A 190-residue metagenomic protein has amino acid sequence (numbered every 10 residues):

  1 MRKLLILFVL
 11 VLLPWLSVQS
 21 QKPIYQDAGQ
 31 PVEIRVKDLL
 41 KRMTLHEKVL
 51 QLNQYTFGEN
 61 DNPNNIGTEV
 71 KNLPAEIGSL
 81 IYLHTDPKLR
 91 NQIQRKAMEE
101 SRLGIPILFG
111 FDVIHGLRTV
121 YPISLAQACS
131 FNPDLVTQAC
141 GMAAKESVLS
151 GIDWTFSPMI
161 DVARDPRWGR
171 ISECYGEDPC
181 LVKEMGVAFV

Functional and structural regions predicted by a protein language model:
M1-P23: Bacterial Sec-dependent N-terminal signal peptides
Q21-V190: N-terminal beta-rich core of secreted/periplasmic extracellular enzymes
